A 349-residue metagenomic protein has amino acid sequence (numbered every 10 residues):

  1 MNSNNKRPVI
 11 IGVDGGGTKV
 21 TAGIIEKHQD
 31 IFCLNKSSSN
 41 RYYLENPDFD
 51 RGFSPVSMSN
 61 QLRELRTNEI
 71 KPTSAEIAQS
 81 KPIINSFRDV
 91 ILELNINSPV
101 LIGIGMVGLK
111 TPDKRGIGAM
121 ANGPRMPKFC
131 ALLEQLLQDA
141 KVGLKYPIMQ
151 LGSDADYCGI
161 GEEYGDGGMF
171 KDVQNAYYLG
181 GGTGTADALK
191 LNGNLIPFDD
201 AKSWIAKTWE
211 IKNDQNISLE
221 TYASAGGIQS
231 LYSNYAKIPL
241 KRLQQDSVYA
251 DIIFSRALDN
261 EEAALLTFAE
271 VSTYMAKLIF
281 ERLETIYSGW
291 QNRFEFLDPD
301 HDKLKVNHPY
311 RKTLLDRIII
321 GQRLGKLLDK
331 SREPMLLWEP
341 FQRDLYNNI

Functional and structural regions predicted by a protein language model:
N2-K6, C33, P340-I349: Conserved glycine-rich phosphate/nucleotide-binding loop and adjacent Mg2+-coordinating catalytic segment
K6-A78, L195-K212: Short glycine-rich, Thr/Ser-proximal phosphate-binding strand/loop in the N-terminal lobe of ATP-dependent enzymes
P8-D14, P99-G103, N175-G180, I319: Short glycine-aspartate micro-motif
G16-K19, G108-K110, A121-G123, Y287-L345: Glycine-rich phosphate-binding loops at beta-strand->alpha-helix junctions
D30-R41, D166-Q229: Glycine-rich phosphate-binding loop of actin/hexokinase-like ATP-binding domains
L44-K71, A225-E284, T313-R317, G325: A mobile "lid/hinge" subdomain adjacent to the ATP/sugar-phosphate binding pocket shared across diverse ATP-dependent
E76, K81-I102, I279-L315: Phosphate/pyrophosphate-binding loops at sites that engage ATP/ADP/AMP, CoA/4′-phosphopantetheine, polyphosphate
E76-R88, L92, I96-N175, D329-N348: Glycine-rich phosphate-binding loop and adjoining helix at the ATP-binding site of ATP-dependent phosphoryl-transfer
